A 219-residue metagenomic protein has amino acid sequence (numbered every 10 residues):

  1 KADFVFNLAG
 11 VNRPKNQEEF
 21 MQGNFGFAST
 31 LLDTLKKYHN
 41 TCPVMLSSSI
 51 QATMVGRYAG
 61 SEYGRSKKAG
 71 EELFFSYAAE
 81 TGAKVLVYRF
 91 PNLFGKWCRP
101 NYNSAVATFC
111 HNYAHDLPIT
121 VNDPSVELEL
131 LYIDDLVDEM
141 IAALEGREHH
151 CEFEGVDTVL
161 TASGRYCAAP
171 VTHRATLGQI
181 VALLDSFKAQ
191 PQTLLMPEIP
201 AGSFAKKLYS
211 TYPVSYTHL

Functional and structural regions predicted by a protein language model:
A2-F25, K36, Q51-Y58: NAD(P)H-binding glycine-rich loop region in Rossmannoid oxidoreductase-like domains and their noncatalytic homologs
S29-E71, A78-T81, V85-L86: Conserved Rossmann-fold NAD(P)-dependent oxidoreductase catalytic core, especially the SDR/UDP-sugar
G60, P91-P100, D123-L131, Y166-H173: Glycine-rich "substrate-gating" loop/helix at the edge of Rossmann-like oxidoreductase active sites
E72-W97, H111, L117-V126, T161: Conserved beta-loop-beta element that borders a ligand/cofactor-binding pocket
G95-A107, L144-C167: Glycine/proline-rich active-site loop of Rossmann-fold NAD(P)-dependent oxidoreductases
P100-T108, S125-E145, G178, L183: Substrate-positioning beta->alpha
L128-D134, E152-L208: Substrate-binding/catalytic subdomain of NAD(P)-dependent oxidoreductase enzymes
T217-H218: Conserved small/polar residues in nucleotide/adenosyl-binding loops
